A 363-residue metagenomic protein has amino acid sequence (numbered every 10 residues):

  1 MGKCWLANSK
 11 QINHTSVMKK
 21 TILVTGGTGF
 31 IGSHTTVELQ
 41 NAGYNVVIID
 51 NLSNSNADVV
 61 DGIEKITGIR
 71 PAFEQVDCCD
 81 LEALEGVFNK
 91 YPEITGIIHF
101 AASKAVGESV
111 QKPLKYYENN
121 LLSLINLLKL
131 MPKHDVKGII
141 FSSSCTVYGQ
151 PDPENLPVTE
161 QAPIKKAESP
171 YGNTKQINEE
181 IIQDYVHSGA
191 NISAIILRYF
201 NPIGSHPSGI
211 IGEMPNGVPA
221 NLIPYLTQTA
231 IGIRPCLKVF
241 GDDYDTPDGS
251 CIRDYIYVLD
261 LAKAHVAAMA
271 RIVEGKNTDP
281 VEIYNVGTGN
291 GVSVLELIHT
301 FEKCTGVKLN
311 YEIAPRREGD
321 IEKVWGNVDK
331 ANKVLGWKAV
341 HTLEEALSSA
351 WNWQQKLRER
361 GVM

Functional and structural regions predicted by a protein language model:
L6, N13-H14: Short, positively charged and aromatic/hydrophobic N-terminal segments
M18-G96, V218: N-terminal Rossmann/SDR dinucleotide-binding element
H34, E38, L130, I181 (+1 more regions): Rossmann-fold NAD(P)-dependent oxidoreductase module
A83, N126-L130, D260-K263: Conserved mid-core alpha-helix of short-chain dehydrogenase/reductase
T95-I98, I140: N-terminal Rossmann-like NAD(P) cofactor-binding module of classical short-chain dehydrogenase/reductase
A101-K104, S143-S144: Conserved NAD(P)H cofactor-binding loop of Rossmann-fold oxidoreductase domains
Q111-L114, E118-K129, K133, G138 (+2 more regions): Catalytic helix-loop patch of NAD(P)-dependent Rossmann-fold dehydrogenases
I223-M363: C-terminal substrate-binding subdomain of Rossmann-fold SDR/epimerase-dehydratase oxidoreductases
